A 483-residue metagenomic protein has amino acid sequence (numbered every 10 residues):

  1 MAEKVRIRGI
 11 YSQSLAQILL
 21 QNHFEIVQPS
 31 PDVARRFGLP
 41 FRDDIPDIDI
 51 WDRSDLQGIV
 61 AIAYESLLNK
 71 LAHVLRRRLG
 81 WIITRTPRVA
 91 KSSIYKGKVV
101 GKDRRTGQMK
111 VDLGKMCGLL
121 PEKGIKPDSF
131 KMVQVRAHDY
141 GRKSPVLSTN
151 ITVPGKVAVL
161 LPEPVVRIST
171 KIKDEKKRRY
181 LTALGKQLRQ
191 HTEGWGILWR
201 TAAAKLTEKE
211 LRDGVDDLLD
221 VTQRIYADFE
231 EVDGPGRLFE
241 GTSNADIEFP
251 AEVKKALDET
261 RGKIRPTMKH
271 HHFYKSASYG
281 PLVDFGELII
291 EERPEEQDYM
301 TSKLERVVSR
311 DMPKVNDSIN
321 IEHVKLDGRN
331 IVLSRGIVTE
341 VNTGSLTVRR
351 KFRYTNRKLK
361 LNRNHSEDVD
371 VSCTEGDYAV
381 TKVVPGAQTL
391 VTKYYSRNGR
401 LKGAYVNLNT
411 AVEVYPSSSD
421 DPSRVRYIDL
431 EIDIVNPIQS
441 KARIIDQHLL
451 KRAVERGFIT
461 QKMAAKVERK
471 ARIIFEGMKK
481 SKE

Functional and structural regions predicted by a protein language model:
A2-V89, S93-K96, K102-G107, P127-E296: OB-fold/S1-family RNA-binding modules
R105-V111, L346-T347: Short aromatic-glycine-enriched beta-strand elements
D112-K126: Beta-strand/loop nucleic-acid-binding surfaces
G114, P162-E163, V341-T343, R397-N398 (+1 more regions): Short acidic-glycine loop/turn motifs at beta-strand connectors
F130-M132, S318, A442: Residue-level marker of beta-strand positions
D246-Y405, Q461-S481: Active-site bordering "gate/hinge" segments that shape substrate access to catalytic or cofactor-binding pockets
R397, V406-V435: Low-complexity, glycine/alanine/valine/leucine- and proline-rich hydrophobic stretches
R426-F475: A hydrophobic, small-residue-rich beta->alpha segment in the mid-to-C-terminal subdomain of diverse proteins
